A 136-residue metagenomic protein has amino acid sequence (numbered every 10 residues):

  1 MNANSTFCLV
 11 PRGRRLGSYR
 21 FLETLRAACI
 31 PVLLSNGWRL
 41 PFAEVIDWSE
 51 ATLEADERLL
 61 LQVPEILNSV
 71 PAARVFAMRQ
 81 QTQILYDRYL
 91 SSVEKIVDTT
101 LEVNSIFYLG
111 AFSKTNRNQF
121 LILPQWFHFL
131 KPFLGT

Functional and structural regions predicted by a protein language model:
N2-L90, V103: Catalytic binding pocket for nucleotide-activated donors in carbohydrate/polymer assembly enzymes
V93-T136: C-terminal alpha-helical cap of glycosyltransferases
